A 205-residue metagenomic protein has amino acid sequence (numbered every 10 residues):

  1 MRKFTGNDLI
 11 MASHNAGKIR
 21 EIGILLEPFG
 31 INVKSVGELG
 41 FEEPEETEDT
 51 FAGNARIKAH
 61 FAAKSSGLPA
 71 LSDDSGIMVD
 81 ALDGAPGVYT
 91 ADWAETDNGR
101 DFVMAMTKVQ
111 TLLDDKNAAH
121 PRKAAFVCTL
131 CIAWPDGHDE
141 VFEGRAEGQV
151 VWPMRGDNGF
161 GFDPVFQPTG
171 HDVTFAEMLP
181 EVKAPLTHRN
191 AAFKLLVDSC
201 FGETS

Functional and structural regions predicted by a protein language model:
R2-I10, A16-T204: Anionic-ligand binding patches
